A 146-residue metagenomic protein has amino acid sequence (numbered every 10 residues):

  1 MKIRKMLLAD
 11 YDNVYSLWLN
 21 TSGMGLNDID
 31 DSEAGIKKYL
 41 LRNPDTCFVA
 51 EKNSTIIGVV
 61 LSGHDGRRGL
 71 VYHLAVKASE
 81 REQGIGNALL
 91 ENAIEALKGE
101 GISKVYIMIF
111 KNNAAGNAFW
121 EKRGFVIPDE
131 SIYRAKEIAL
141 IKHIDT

Functional and structural regions predicted by a protein language model:
K2-V14: A short beta-loop-alpha structural element at the N-terminal edge of CoA-dependent acyl/N-acetyltransferase catalytic
K37-V49, L70: A short helix-loop-beta-strand connector motif used in the catalytic cores of GNAT acetyltransferases and, in some
V49, T55-G63, L70-A75: Conserved beta-strand in the GNAT
G63-Y72, R81, I127-S131: A conserved beta-turn-beta hairpin within the catalytic core of GNAT-like acetyltransferases that forms part
L74-R81, I109-F110: A short, internal acetyl-CoA/4′-phosphopantetheine-binding micro-motif in the GNAT/acyltransferase core
E82-E95, K122: Conserved acetyl-CoA-binding loop-helix of GNAT-fold acetyltransferases
L97-I109: Conserved GNAT acetyl-CoA-binding A-motif
I107-G116, A135: Conserved beta-strand-loop-alpha-helix junction that forms the acyl-donor binding cleft
